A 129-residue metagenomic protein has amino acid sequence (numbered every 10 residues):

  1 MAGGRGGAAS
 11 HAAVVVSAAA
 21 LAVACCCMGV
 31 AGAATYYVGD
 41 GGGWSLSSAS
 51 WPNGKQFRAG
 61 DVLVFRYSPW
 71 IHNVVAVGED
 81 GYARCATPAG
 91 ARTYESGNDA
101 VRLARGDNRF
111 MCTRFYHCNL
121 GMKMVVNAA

Functional and structural regions predicted by a protein language model:
A2-A18, A24-W44, P69-H72, V77 (+1 more regions): Extracellular/periplasmic metallocenter environments
G43-L46, G54: N-terminal "mature-chain" segments and other terminal, solvent-exposed stretches
